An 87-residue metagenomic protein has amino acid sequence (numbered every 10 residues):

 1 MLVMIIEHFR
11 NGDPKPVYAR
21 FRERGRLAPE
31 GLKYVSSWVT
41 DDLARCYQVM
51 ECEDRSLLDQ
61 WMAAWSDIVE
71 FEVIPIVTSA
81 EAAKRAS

Functional and structural regions predicted by a protein language model:
M1-V35, V39-R45, E53-L57, V77-S87: Short S/T/G/P-rich N-terminal loop/turn motif that feeds into the first structured element of a domain
D13-P14, D67-V69: A short local loop/turn or secondary-structure capping micro-motif enriched for an aromatic residue
E51-C52, A64: Conserved catalytic core of Hanks-type protein kinase domains
L58-W65: Short, electropositive alpha-helical surface patch
I68-S79: Conserved short beta-strand edge segments in small beta-sheet-based binding/regulatory domains
